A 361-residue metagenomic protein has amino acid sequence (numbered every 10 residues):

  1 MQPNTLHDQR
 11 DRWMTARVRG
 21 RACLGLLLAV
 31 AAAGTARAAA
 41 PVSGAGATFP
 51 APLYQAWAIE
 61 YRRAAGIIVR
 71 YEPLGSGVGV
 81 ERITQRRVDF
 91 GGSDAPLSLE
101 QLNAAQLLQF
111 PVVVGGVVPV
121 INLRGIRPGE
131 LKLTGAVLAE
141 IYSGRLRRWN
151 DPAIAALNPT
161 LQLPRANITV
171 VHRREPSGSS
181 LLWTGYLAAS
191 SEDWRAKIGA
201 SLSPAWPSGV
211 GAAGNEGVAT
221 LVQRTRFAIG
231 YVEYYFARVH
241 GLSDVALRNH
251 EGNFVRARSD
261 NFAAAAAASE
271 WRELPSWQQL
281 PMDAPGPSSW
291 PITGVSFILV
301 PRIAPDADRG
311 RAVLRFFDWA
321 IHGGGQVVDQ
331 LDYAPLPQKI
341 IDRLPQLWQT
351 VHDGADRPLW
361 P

Functional and structural regions predicted by a protein language model:
N4, W13-M14, G34, G44-A47: Intrinsically disordered/low-complexity terminal segments and short unstructured peptides
N4-L24: Bacterial N-terminal signal peptides that target proteins for export
R21-A33: Bacterial N-terminal signal peptides
R37-P361: Flexible loop/hinge segments at secondary-structure junctions
